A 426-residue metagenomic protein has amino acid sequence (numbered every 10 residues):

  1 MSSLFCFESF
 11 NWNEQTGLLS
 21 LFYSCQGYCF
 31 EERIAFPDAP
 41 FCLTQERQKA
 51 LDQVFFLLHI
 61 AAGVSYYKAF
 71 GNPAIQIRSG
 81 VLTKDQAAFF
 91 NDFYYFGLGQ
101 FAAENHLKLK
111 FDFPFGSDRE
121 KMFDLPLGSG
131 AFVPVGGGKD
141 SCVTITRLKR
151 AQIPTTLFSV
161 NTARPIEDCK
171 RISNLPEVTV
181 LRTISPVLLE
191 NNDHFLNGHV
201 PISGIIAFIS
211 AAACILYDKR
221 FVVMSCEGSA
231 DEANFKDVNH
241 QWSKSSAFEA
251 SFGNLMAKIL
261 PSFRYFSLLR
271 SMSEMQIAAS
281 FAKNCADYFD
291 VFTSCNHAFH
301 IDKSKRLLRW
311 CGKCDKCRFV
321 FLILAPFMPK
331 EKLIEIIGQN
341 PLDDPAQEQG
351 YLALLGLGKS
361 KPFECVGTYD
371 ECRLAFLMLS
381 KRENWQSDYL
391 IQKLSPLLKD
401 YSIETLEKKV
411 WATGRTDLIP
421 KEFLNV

Functional and structural regions predicted by a protein language model:
M1-F10, E14-L21, N105-A131, K139-V426: Nucleotide-activated chemistry modules centered on ATP-dependent adenylation/adenylyltransferase
M1-F56: Short Lys/Arg-enriched alpha/beta "domain-start" segment
S24, Y67, Y94-Y95, D218 (+1 more regions): Compositionally biased, intrinsically disordered low-complexity regions enriched in proline and serine
E32, I75-I77, I145: Hydrophobic transmembrane signal anchors and adjacent membrane-proximal interface regions, especially in viral
L43-K121: Low-complexity, highly charged intrinsically disordered N-terminal segments that act as targeting/localization
G136: Metallo-beta-lactamase
